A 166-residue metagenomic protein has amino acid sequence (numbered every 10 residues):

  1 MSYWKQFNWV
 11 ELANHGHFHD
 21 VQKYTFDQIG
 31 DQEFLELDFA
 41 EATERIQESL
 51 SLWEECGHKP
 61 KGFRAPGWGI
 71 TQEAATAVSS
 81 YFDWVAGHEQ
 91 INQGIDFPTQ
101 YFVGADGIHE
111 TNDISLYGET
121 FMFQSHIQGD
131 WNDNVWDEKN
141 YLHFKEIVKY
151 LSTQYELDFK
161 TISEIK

Functional and structural regions predicted by a protein language model:
M1-Q72, S125-W131: Metal-dependent polysaccharide deacetylase catalytic core of the NodB/CE4 family, i.e., the active-site-bearing domain
F7-E11, C56-K61, Y81-D83, Y117-T120 (+1 more regions): Loop/turn elements at helix/coil->beta-strand transitions in domains of secreted/extracellular proteins
A13-H15, F63-P66, H88-E89, P98-Q100 (+2 more regions): A cross-family glycoside hydrolase active-site/sugar-binding cleft signature
A42-T43, G104, Y141: A conditional alpha-helix N-cap/helix-loop micro-motif detector
L50, E54, A75-S79, K145-S152: Non-transmembrane alpha-helical segments in soluble domains of secreted/periplasmic/extracellular proteins
A75-I108, F159-S163: His/Asp/Glu-enriched short active-site or ligand-binding loop at hydrolase and phosphoryl-transfer sites
D83-Q90, I127-K166: C-terminal domain-boundary segment and adjacent tail
D96-Y117, Q124-G129, N134-V135: A conserved mid-domain beta-alpha-beta active-site/ligand-binding segment of alpha/beta enzyme cores
